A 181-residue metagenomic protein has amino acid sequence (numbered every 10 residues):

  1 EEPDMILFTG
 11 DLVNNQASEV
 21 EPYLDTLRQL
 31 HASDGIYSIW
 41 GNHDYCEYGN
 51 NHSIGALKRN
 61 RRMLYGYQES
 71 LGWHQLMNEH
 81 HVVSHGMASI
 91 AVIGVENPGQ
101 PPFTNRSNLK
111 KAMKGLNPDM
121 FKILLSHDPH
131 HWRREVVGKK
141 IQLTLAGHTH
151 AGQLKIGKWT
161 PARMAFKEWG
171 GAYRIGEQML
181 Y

Functional and structural regions predicted by a protein language model:
E1-Y181: Soluble catalytic domains of enzymes that build or remodel membrane lipids, polysaccharides, and related
